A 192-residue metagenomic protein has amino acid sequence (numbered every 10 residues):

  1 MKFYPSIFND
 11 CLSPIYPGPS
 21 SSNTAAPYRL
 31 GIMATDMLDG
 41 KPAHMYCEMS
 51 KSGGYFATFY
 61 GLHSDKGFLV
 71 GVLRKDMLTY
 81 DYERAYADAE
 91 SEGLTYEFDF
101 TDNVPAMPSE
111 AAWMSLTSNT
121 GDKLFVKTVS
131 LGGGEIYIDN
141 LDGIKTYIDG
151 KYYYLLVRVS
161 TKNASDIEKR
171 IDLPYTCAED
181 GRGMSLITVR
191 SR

Functional and structural regions predicted by a protein language model:
M1-F8, D39-H44: Acidic-glycine-rich active-site phosphate/pyrophosphate-binding loop
L12-M33: Conserved phosphate/anionic-ligand binding catalytic regions in large, soluble enzymes, centered on
M33-K41, G71, K75-D76, D88 (+5 more regions): Change "in soluble alpha/beta enzymes" to "in soluble alpha/beta proteins
Y46-F98: A structural-propensity feature for long, helix-poor, extended segments
E90-T128: C-terminal edge-of-domain segments
L131-G134, L156-Y175: Short amphipathic alpha-helix segments
G143-T161: Short glycine-/aliphatic-rich beta-strand segments at the starts of folded cytosolic domains
R182-R192: A generic structural motif
